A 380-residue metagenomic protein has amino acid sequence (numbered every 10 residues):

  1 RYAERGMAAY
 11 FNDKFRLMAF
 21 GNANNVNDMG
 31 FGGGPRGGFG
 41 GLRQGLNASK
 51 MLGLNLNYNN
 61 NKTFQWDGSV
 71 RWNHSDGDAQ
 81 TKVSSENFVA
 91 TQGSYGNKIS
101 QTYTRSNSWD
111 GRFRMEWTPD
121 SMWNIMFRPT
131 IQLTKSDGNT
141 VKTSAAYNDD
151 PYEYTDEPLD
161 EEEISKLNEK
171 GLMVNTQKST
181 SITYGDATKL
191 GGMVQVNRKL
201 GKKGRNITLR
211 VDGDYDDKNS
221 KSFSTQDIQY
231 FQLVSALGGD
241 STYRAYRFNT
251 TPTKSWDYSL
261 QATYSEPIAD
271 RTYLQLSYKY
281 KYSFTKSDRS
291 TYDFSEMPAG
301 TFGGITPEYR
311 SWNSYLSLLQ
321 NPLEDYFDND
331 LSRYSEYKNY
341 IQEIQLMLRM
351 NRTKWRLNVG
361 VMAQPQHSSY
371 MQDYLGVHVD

Functional and structural regions predicted by a protein language model:
R1-Y2, K14-D380: Primarily recognizes Gram-negative and organellar outer-membrane beta-barrels
